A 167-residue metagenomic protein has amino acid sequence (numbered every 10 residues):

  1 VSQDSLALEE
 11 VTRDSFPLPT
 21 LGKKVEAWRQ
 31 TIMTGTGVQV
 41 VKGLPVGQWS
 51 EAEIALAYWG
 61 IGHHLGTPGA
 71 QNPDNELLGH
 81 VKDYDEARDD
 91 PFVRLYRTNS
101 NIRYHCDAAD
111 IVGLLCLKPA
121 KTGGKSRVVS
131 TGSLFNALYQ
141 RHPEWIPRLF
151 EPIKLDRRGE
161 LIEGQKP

Functional and structural regions predicted by a protein language model:
V1-L21, E26-A27, T34, Q39 (+3 more regions): Active-site environment of non-heme Fe oxygenases that use a 2-His-1-carboxylate facial triad
A52-W59, V128-S130: "Short basic amphipathic alpha-helical interaction patches in structured regions
A55-G69: A short alpha->loop->secondary-structure connector
